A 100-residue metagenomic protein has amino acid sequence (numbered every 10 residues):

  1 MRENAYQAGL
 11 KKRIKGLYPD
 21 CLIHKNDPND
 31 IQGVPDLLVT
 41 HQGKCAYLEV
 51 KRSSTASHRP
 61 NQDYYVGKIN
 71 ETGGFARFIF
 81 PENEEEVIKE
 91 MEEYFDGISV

Functional and structural regions predicted by a protein language model:
M1-V100: Catalytic phosphate/metal-binding cores of nucleic-acid and nucleotide-processing enzymes, i.e., regions that mediate
